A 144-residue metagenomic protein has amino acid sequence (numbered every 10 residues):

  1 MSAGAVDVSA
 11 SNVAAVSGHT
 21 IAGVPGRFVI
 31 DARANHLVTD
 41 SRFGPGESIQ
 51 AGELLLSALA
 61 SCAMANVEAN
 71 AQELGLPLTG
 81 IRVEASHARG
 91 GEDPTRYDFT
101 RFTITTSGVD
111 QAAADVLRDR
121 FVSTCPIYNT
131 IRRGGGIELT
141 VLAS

Functional and structural regions predicted by a protein language model:
M1-S57, A65-S144: Extended beta-strand/beta-hairpin segments
